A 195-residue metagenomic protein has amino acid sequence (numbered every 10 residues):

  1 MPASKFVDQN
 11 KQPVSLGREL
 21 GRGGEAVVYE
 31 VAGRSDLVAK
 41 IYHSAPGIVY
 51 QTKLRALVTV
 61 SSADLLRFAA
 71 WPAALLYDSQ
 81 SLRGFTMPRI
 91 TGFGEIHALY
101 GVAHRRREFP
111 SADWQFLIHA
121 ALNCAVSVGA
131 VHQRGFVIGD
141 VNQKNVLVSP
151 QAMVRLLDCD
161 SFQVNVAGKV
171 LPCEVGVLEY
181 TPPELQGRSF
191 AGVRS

Functional and structural regions predicted by a protein language model:
M1-I48, L66-R67: ATP-binding glycine-rich phosphate-binding loop
V38-A45, P88, D160, E184: Active-site ExK catalytic segment of metal-dependent nucleases
Y42-S81: A conserved alpha-helical element in kinase catalytic cores
A70-A120: Conserved structural core of kinase catalytic domains
W114-H132: Conserved alphaE helix
V128, H132-S149: Catalytic-loop of the protein kinase fold
K144-Y180: Activation segment/activation loop of eukaryotic-type protein kinase catalytic domains
E184-S195: Conserved end of the kinase activation segment
